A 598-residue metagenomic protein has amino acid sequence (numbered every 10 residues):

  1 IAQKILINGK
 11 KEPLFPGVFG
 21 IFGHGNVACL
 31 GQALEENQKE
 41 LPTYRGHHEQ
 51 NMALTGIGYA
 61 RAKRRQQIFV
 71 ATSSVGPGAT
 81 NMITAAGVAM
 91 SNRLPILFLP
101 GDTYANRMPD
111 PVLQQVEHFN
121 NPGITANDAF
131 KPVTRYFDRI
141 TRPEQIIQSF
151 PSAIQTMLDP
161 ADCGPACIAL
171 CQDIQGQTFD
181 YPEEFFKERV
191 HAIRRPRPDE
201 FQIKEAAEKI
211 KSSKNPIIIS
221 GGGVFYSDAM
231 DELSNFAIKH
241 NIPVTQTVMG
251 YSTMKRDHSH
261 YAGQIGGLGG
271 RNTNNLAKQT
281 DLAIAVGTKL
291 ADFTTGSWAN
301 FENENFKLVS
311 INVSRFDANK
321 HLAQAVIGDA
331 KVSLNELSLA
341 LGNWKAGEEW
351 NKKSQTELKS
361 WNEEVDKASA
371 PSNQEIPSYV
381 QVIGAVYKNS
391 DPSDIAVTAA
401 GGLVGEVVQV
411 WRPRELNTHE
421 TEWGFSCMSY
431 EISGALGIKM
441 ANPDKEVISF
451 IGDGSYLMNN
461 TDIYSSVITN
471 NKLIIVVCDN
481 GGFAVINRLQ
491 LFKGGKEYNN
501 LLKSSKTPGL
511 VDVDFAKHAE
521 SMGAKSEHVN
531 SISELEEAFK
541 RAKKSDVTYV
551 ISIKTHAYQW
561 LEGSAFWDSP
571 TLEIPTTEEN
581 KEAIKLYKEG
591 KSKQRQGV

Functional and structural regions predicted by a protein language model:
A2-W344, A385, N389-P392, K472-I475 (+2 more regions): N-terminal alpha/beta PP-like core and its mobile active-site loop of ThDP/TPP-dependent enzymes
E12, S227, S234, N274 (+8 more regions): Conserved structured core elements
I21-L30, L358-I432, I438, D444: Active-site diphosphate/adenylate-binding microenvironment
N51, Q381, Y464: Active-site phosphate/pyrophosphate-handling residues
R107-N120, G267, A318-N319, V326-I327 (+2 more regions): Thiamine diphosphate
T141-E144, C167, P182, V309-A400 (+4 more regions): Phosphate/pyrophosphate-binding active-site segments
Q172-Q175, L403, A557: Short, internal active-site loops enriched in acidic
V286, A399, M458: Replace "coordinates the UDP/GDP/TDP-sugar" with "coordinates nucleotide-activated sugar donors
